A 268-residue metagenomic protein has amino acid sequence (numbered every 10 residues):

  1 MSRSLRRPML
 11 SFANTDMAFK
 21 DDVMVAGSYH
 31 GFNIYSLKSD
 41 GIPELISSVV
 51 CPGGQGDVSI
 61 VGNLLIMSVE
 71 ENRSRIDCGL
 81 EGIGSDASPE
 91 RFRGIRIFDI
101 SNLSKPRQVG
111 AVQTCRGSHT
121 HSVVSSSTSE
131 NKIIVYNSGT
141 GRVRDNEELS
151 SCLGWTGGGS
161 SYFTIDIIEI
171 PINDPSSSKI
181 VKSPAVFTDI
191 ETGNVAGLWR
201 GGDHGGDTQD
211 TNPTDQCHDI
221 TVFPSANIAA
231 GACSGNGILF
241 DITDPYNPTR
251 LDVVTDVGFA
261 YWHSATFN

Functional and structural regions predicted by a protein language model:
M1-N268: Feature marking well-ordered beta-strand scaffolds used for ligand recognition
